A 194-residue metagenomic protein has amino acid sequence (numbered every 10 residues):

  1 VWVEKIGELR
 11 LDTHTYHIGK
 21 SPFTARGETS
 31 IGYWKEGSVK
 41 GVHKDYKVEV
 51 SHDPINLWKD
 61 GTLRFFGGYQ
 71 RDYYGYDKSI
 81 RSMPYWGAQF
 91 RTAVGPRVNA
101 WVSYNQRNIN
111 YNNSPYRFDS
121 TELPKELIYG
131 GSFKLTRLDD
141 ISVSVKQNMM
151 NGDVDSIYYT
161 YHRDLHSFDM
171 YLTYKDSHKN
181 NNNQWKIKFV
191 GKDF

Functional and structural regions predicted by a protein language model:
V1-F194: Outer-membrane beta-barrel proteins and related beta-barrel translocases across Gram-negative bacteria
